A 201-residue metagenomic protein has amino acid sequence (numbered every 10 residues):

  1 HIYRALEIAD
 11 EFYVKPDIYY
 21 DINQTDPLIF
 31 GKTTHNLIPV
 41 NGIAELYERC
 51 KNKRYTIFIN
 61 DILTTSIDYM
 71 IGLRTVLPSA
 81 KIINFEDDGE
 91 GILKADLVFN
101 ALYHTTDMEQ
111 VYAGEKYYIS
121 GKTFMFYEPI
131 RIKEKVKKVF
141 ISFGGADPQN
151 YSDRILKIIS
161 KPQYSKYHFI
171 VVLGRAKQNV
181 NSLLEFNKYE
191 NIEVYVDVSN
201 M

Functional and structural regions predicted by a protein language model:
H1-Y13, D153-S160: Histidine-anchored nucleotide/phosphate-binding helix
R4-E11, D21-G31, H35-Y112: Active-site and donor-binding regions of nucleotide-sugar-utilizing enzymes
P16-N23, F169-G174: Short internal beta-strands
K53, I92-L93, E134, S165 (+1 more regions): Structured loop/turn residues at beta-strand edges in well-structured enzyme cores
T56, A80, V136-K137, Y167: Nucleotide donor/acceptor-binding cores
S79-E86, K122-Y127, E193-Y195: Short gly/ser/thr-rich secondary-structure transition/capping motifs
L93-N150, A176, V180: A nucleotide-sugar donor-handling region in carbohydrate enzymes
K138-M201: Donor-nucleotide binding loops and adjacent catalytic segments primarily of GT-B fold Leloir glycosyltransferases
